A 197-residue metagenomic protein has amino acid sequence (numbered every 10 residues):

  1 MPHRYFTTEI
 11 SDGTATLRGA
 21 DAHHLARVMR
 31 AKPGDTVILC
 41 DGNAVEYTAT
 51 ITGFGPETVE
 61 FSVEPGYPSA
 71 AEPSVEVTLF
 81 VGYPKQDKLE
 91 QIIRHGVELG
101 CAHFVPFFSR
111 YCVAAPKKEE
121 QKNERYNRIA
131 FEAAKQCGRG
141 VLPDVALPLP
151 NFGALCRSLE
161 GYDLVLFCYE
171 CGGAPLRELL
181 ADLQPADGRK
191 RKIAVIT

Functional and structural regions predicted by a protein language model:
M1-P68: N-terminal positively charged helical leader segments and presequences
T16, T78-F80, A194: Short aromatic/hydrophobic contact patches that present stacked aromatics for nucleic-acid/ligand binding
V37, S62, A71-L79, Q184-R191: Mobile, glycine- and charge-enriched loop segments and immediately flanking short secondary-structure elements within
N43, R110, C171: Residues in the short beta-alpha loop(s) of Rossmann-like NAD(P)-binding domains
A70-F167: RNA substrate-binding interface of SAM-dependent RNA methyltransferases
L155-E160, E178-D187: Short amphipathic alpha-helix with an adjacent loop that forms part of the alpha/beta core around
C168-P175: Classical nucleotidyltransferase
E170, A181-T197: A glycine-rich beta-strand to alpha-helix segment that forms a phosphate/ribose-binding loop at ligand/cofactor sites
